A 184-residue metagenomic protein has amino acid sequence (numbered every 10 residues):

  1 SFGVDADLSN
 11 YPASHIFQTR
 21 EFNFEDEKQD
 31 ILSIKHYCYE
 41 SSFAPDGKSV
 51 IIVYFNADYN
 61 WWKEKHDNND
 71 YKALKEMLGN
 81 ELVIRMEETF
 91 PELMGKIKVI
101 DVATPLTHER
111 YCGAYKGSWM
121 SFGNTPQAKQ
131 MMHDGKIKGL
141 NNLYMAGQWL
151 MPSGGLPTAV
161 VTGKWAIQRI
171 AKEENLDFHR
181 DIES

Functional and structural regions predicted by a protein language model:
S1-D46: Mid-domain catalytic core of redox enzymes that form a hydrophobic substrate pocket/lid adjacent to a catalytic redox
G3, P45-L82: Conserved FAD/dinucleotide-binding core of flavoprotein oxidoreductases
D7-L8, D67-L106: Flavin-binding catalytic cores
S42-K48, D134-G139: Short glycine/proline-enriched loop/turn "hinge" motifs that connect secondary-structure elements and lie
V53, M86, L143, G147 (+1 more regions): Hydrophobic, well-ordered secondary-structure elements that form the walls of internal hydrophobic environments
E92-P152: A glycine-rich dinucleotide-binding beta-alpha-beta segment and adjacent secondary-structure elements that constitute
L150-A171: A conserved FAD-binding loop/helix module that cradles the flavin
A171-S184: Active-site-proximal substrate-binding core of FAD-dependent oxidoreductases
